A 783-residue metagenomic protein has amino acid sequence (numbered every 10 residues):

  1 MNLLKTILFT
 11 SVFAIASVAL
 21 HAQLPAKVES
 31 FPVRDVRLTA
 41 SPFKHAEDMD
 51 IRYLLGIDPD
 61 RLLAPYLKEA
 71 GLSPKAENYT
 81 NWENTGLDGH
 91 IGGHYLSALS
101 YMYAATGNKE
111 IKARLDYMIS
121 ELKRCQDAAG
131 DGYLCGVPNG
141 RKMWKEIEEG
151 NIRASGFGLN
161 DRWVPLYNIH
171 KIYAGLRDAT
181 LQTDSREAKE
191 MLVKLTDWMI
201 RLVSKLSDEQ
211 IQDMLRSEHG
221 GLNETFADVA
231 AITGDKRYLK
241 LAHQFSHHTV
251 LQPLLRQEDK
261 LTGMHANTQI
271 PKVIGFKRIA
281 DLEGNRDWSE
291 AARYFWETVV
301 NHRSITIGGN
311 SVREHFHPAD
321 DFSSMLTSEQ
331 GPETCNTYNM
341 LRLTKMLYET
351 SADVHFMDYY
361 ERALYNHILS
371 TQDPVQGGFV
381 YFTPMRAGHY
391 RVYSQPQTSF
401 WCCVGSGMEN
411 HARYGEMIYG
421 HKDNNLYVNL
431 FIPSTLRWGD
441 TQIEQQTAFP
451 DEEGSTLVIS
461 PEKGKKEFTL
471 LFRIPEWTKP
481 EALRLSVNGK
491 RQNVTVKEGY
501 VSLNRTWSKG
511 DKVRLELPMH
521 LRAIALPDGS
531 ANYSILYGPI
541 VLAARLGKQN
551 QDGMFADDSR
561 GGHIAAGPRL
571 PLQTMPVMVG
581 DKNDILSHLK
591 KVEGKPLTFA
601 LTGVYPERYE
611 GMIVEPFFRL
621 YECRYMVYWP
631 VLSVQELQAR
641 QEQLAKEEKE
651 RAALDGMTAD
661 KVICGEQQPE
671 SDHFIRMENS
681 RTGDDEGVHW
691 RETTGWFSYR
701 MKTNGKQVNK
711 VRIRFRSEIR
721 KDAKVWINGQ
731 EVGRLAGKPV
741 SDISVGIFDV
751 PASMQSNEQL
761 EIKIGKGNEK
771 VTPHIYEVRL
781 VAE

Functional and structural regions predicted by a protein language model:
M1-L24: Bacterial Sec-dependent N-terminal signal peptides
Q23-K109, A113, W144-Q182, H219-R237 (+4 more regions): Aromatic (Trp/Tyr) and acidic
Q126-D127: Extended, charge-enriched "interface" segments that sit outside catalytic cores
G140-W163, K189-D213: Asp-box/WD-like beta-propeller blade repeats and closely related beta-sheet repeat scaffolds
T196-W198, V203, E209, D213-G220 (+2 more regions): Solenoidal tandem-repeat scaffolds enriched in leucines and small polar residues
A292, M357-N366, T371, V375-P461 (+6 more regions): C-terminal beta-rich recognition modules with glycine/proline-rich loops and embedded aromatic residues
K466-L470, E481-L483, N709, I719-A723: Short beta-strand/loop motifs in extracellular/secreted proteins, especially within beta-sandwich accessory domains
K490-G510, E516-S530, R681-V708, R714-E783: Beta-strand-rich ligand-recognition modules
